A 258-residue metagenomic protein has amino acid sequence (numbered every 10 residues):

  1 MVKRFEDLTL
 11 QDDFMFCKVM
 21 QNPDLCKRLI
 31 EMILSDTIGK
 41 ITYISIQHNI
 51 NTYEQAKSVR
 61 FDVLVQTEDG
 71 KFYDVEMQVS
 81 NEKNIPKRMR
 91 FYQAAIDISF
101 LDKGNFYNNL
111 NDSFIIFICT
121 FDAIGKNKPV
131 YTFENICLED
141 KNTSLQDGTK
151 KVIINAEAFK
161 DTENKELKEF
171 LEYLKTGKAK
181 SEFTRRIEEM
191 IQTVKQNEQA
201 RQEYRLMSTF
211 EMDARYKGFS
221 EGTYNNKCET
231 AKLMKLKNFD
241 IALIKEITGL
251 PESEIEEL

Functional and structural regions predicted by a protein language model:
M1-K150, K160-T162: Accessory alpha/beta interaction modules
V2-E6, L10, F14, Q66 (+2 more regions): Short, charged alpha-helical interaction segments and adjacent helix-coil junctions
V19, I33, E157, L174-G177 (+1 more regions): Generic structural signal for hydrophobic core residues of well-folded globular domains
I44-S45, S58, I154, E198 (+1 more regions): Short alpha-helix boundary/capping motifs
G148-Y173: Compact structured core domains
